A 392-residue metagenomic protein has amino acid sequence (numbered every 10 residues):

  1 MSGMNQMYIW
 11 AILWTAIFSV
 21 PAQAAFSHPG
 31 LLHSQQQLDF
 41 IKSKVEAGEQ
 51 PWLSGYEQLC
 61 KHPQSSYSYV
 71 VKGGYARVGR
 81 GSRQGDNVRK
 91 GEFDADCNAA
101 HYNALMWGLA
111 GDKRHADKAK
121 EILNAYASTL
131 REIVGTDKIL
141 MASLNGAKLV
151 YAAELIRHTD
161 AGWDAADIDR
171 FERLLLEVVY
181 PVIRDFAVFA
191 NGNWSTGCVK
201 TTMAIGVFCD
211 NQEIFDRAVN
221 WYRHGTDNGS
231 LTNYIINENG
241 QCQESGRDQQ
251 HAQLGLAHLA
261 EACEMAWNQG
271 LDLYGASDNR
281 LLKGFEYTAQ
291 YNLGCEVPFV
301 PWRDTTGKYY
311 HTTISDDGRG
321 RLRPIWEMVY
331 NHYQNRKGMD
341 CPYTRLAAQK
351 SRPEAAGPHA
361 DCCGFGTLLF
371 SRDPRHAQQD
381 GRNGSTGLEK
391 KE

Functional and structural regions predicted by a protein language model:
M1-A11: Bacterial N-terminal signal peptides that target proteins for export
S19-A22: N-terminal signal peptide c-region/cleavage motif recognized by signal peptidases
A24-V188, N220-R223, Q243, M265-N268 (+1 more regions): Extracellular glycan-targeting catalytic surfaces
M141, D167-F171, A187-C198, G206-D210 (+3 more regions): Short, contiguous, pocket-lining structural segments that sit at or immediately flank catalytic/ligand-binding sites
H158-W163, F208-R217, H224-N228: Secondary-structure boundary elements
R223-E244, H311: Flexible internal linker/loop segments at domain or repeat junctions
